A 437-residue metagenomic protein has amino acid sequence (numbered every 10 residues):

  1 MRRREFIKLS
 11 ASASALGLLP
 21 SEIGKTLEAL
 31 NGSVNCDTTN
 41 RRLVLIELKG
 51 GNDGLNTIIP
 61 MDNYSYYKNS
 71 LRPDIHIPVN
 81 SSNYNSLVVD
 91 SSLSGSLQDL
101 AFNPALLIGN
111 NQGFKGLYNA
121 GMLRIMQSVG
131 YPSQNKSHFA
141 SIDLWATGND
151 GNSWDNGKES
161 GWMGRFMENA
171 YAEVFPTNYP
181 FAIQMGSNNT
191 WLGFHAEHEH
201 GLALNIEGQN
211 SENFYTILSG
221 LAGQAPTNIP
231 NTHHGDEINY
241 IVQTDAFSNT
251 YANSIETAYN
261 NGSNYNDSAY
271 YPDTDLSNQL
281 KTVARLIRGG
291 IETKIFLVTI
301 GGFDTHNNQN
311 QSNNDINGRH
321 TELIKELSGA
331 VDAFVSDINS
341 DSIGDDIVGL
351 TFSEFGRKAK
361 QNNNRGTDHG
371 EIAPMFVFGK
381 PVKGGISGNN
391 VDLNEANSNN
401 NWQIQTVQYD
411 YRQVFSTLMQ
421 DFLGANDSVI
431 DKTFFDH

Functional and structural regions predicted by a protein language model:
M1-S14: N-terminal secretory signal peptides and thylakoid transit peptides that target proteins across membranes
A11, S21-G109, G113, Y118-R124 (+1 more regions): Intrinsic-disorder/low-complexity recognition with aromatic hotspots
T39-L43, N119-R124, N178-Y179, I291-I295 (+1 more regions): Loop/turn elements at helix/coil->beta-strand transitions in domains of secreted/extracellular proteins
L45-E47, G54-T57, R124-Q127, F181-Q184 (+3 more regions): Structural recognition of the beta-strand scaffold that forms the well-ordered cores of secreted hydrolase catalytic
K49-G54, G130-Q134, S187-L192, G302-T305 (+2 more regions): Solvent-exposed loop/turn segments at secondary-structure junctions within structured extracellular/periplasmic domains
I59-N63, R72, H76-F102, T305-H437: Feature marks hydrolase-like catalytic cores characterized by long aromatic- and Gly/Pro-rich stretches
S94-F214: Extracytoplasmic mature domains of secreted/periplasmic and thylakoid-lumen proteins
N228-D332, D337: Anion-binding catalytic surfaces of enzymes that hydrolyze or transfer phosphate/sulfate esters
